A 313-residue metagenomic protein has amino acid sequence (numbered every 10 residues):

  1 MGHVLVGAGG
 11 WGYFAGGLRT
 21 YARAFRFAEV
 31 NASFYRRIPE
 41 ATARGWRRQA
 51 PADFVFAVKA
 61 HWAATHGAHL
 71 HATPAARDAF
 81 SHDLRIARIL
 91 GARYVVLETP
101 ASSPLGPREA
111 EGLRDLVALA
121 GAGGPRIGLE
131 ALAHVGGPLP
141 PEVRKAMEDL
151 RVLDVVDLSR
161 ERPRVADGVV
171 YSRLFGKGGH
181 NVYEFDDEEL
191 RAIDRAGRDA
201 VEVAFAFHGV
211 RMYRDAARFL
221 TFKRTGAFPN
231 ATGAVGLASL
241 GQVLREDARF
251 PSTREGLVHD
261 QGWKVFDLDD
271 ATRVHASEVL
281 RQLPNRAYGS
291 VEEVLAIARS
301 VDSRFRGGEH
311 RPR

Functional and structural regions predicted by a protein language model:
M1-T232: Residues lining hydrophobic/aromatic ligand-binding pockets adjacent to catalytic sites
N230-R313: Charged, amphipathic alpha-helical regulatory modules used for macromolecular assembly or allosteric control
